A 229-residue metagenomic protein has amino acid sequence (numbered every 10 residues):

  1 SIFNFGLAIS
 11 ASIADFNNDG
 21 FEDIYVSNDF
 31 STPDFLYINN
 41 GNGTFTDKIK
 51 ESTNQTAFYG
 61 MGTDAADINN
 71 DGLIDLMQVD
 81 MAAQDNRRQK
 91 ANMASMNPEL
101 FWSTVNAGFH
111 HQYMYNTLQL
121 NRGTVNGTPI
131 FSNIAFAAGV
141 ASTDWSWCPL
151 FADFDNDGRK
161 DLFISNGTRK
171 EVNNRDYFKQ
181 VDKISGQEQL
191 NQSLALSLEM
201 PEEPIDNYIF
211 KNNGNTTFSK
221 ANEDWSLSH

Functional and structural regions predicted by a protein language model:
S1-H229: Acidic, glycine/proline-rich Ca2+-coordinating loop motifs
